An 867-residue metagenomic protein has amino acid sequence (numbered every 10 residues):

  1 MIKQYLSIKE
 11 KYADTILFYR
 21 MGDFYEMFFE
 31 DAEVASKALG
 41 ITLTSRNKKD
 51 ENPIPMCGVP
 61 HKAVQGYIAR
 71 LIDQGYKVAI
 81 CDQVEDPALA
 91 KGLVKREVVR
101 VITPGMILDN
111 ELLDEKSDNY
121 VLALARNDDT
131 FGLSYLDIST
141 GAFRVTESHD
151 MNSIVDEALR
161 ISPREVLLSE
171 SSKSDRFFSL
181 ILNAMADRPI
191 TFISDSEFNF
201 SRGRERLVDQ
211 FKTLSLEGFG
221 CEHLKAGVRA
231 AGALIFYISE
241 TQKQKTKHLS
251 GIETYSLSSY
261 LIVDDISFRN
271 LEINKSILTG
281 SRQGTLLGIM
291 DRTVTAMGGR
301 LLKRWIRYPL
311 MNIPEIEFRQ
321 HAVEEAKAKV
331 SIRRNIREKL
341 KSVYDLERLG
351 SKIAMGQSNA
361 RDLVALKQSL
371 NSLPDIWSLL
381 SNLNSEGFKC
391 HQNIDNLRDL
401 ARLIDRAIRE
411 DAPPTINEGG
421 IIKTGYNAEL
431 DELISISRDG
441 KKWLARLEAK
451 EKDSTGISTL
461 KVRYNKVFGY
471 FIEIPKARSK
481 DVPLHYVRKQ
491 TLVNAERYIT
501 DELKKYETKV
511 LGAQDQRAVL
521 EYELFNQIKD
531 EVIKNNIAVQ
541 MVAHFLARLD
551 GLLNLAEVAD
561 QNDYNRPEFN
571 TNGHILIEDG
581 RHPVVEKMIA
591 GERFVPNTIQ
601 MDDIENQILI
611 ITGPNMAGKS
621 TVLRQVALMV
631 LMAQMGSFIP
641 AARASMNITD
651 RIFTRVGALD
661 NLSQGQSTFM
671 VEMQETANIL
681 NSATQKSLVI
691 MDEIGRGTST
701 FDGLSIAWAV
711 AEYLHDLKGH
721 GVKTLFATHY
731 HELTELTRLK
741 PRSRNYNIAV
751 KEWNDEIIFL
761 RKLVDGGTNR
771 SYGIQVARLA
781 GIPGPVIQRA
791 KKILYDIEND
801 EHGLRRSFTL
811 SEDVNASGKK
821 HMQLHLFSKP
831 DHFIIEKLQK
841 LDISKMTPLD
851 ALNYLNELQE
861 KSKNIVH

Functional and structural regions predicted by a protein language model:
M1-E325, R334, E338-K341, D345-A354 (+3 more regions): Charged catalytic and DNA/RNA-contacting regions of genome-maintenance and nucleic-acid-processing enzymes
F29-A32, L224, V294-T295, G299 (+6 more regions): ATPase nucleotide-binding head domains, primarily ABC-like/P-loop NTPase cores
C81, P104-L113, K245, S381-E386 (+5 more regions): Active-site phosphate-binding and catalytic loops of NTP-dependent enzymes
F198-R206, Q210-T213, L261-S267, I277 (+6 more regions): Amphipathic heptad-repeat alpha-helical coiled-coil/stalk segments that mediate oligomerization, filament/stalk
I353-S372, L379-K389, G784-L826, D831 (+1 more regions): C-terminal helical "lid" subdomain and adjoining coupling/linker elements of P-loop NTPases
M355, N359, S369-S372, K389 (+3 more regions): Charged, surface-exposed helical/loop "interaction arms" that form contiguous linear patches used for dimerization
R409, L492, E496-K529: Extended, charged coiled-coil "arm/hinge" scaffolds of SMC/Rad50-like chromosome-maintenance ATPases and other large
N465, Q839-H867: Terminal-proximal interaction/regulatory segments of ATP-powered molecular machines
